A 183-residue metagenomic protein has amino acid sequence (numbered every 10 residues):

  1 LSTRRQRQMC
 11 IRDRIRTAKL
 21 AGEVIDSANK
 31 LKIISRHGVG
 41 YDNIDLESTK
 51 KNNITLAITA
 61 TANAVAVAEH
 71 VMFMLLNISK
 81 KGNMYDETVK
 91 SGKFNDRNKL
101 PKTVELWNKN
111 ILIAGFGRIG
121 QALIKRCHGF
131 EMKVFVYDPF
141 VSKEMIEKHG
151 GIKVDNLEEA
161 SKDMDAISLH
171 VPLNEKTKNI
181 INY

Functional and structural regions predicted by a protein language model:
L1-I11: Single conserved hydrophobic/aromatic residue that forms the stacking wall/gate of nucleotide- or nucleobase-binding
R7, A28-L31, D163-M164: An anion/phosphate-binding loop that grips the pyrophosphate of nucleotide cofactors and donors
I11, I111-I113: Hydrophobic Val/Ile/Leu positions in short beta-strands of Rossmann-like dinucleotide-binding domains
R16, H37-G38, N53-V65, L157: Short beta->alpha connector loops at strand-helix junctions that form conserved, small/polar/Pro-enriched
K19-I25, P139-Y183: Rossmann-like adenosine-cofactor binding region
N52, A60-N110: Phosphate-binding beta-alpha-beta segment of Rossmann-like dinucleotide-binding domains, i.e., the NAD(P)
F116-G117: Glycine-rich Rossmann-fold phosphate-binding loop(s) that bind the pyrophosphate of adenine dinucleotide cofactors
G120-Q121: N-terminal Rossmann-fold NAD(P) dinucleotide-binding loop
